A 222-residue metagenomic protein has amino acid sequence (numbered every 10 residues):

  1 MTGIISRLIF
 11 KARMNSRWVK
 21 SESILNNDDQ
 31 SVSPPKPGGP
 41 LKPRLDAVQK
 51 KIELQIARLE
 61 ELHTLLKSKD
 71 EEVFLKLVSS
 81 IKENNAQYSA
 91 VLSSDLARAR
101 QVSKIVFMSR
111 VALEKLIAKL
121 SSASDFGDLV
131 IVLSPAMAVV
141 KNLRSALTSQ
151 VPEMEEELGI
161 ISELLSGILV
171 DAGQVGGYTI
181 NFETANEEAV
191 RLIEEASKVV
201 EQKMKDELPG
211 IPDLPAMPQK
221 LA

Functional and structural regions predicted by a protein language model:
M1-T64, V130-A222: Long C-terminal interaction segments enriched in charged/acidic composition
R58-L59, L65-L66, E71, K115 (+1 more regions): Short leucine-rich amphipathic alpha-helices used at interfaces
L62-R100: N-terminal interaction modules that seed assembly of large macromolecular complexes
K69-V73, S109, V139: Amphipathic, well-ordered alpha-helical segments in soluble domains
L75, K82, M108, K115 (+5 more regions): Residue-level recognition of alpha-helical coiled-coils, specifically the heptad-repeat register on one helix face
Q87-A90, K104-F107, E156: Short, solvent-exposed positions on alpha-helices
V91-S94, M108-V111, K115, I131 (+2 more regions): Amphipathic alpha-helical interaction segments
A99-K119: Amphipathic alpha-helical coiled-coil segments
